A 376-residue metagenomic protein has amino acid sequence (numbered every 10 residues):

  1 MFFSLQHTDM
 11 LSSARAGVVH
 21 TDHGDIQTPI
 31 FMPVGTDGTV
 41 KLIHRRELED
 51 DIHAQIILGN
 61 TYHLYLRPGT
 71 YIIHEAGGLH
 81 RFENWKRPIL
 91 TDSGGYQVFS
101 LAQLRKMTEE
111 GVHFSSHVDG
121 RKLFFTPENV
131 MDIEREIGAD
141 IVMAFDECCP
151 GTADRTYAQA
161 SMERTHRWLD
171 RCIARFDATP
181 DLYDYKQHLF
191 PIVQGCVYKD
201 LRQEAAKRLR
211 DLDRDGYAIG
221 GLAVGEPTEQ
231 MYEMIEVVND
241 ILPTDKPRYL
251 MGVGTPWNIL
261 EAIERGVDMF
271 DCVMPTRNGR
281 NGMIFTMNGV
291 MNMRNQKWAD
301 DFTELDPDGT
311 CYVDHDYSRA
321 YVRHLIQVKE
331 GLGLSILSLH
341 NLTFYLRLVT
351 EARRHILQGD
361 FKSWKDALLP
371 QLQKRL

Functional and structural regions predicted by a protein language model:
M1-L182, Q296-A299: Non-catalytic, usually N-terminal nucleic-acid engagement modules in DNA/RNA processing proteins
M1-V18, I26-M32, K41-L42, D146-T152 (+1 more regions): C-terminal extensions of enzymes
G24, I57, D92, E134 (+5 more regions): Conserved, mostly hydrophobic/aromatic
P33, H63-Y65, Y96-Q97, C149-P150 (+5 more regions): Short, solvent-exposed loop/turn segments at secondary-structure junctions
N129, I133, I137, A160 (+6 more regions): A non-catalytic, amphipathic alpha-helix used as a structural packing/dimerization or gating element in enzyme scaffolds
G138, L169, I173-F176, P180 (+4 more regions): Structural signal for hydrophobic packing residues in well-ordered secondary-structure cores of soluble enzyme domains
G151-R155, Q159, G216-L222, G331-L334: Glycine- and acidic
E163, T179, D184-L305: Glycine-rich phosphate/ribose-binding loops and adjacent secondary-structure elements that form binding surfaces
